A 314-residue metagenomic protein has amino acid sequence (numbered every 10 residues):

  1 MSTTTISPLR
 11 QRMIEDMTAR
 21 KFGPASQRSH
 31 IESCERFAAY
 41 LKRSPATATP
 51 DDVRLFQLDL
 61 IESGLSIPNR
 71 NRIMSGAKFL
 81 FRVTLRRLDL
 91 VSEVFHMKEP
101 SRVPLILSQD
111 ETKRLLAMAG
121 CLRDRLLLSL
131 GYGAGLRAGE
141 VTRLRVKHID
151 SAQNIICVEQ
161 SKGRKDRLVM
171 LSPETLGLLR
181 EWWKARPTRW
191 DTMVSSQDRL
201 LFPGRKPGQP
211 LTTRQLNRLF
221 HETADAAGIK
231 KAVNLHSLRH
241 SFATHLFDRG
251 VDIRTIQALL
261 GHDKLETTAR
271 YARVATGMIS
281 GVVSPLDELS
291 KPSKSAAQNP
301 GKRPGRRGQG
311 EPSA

Functional and structural regions predicted by a protein language model:
M1-A314: Conserved catalytic core of the tyrosine transesterase superfamily
